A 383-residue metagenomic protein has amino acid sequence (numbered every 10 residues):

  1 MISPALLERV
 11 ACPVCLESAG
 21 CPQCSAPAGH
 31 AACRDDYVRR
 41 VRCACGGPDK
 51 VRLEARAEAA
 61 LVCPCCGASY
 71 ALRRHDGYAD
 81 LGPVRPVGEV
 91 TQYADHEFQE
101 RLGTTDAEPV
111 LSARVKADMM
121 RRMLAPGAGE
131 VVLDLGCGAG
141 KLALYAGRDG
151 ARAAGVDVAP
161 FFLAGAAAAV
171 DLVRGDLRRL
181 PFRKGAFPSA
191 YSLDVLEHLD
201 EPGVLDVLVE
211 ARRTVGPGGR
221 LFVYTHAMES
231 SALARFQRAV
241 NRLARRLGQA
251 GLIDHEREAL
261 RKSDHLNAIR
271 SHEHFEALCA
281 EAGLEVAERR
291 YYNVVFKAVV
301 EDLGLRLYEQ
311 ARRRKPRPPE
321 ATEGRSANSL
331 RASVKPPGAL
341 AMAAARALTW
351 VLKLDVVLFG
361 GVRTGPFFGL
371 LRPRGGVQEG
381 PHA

Functional and structural regions predicted by a protein language model:
I2-R179, R183, Y191-L193, L205-L208 (+2 more regions): Conserved N-terminal segment of class I S-adenosyl-L-methionine
P83, P160, A227, N293 (+1 more regions): Non-catalytic surface loops within mature trypsin-like serine protease
D194-H198: Short catalytic micro-motifs in class I SAM-dependent methyltransferases
E201-E210, T214-G216, R220-L370: S-adenosyl-L-methionine-dependent methyltransferase catalytic module, highlighting the catalytic core
G219, Q378-A383: Short, charged, solvent-exposed linker or helix-capping segments at domain edges/interfaces that act as flexible hinges
